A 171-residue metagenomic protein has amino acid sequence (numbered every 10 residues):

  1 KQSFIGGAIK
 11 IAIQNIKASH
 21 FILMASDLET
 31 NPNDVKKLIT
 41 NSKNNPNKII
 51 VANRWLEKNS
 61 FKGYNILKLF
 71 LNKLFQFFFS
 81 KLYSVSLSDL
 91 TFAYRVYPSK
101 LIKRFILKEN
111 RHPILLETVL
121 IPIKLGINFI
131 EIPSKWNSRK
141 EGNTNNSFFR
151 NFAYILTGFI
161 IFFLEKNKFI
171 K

Functional and structural regions predicted by a protein language model:
K1-N15, H20, P32-H112, S138-L156: Acceptor/aglycone-binding surface of glycosyltransferases and processive sugar-polymer synthases
A12, D27, P98, P122 (+1 more regions): Residue-level signature of catalytic and energy-coupling elements of molecular machines, predominantly ATP/GTP-dependent
L28, R54, S134: Active-site loop/turn elements of alpha/beta-hydrolase fold enzymes, especially the short glycine-/histidine-rich
T30, F92, V96, V119-L120 (+1 more regions): Residue-level signal for alpha-helical context at structural boundaries
V85-S86, L107-N110, V119-N137: Catalytic donor-sugar/metal-binding loop of nucleotide-sugar-dependent glycosyltransferases
L116: DNA-recognition element of transcription regulators
G126-K171: C-terminal catalytic/acceptor-binding lobe
